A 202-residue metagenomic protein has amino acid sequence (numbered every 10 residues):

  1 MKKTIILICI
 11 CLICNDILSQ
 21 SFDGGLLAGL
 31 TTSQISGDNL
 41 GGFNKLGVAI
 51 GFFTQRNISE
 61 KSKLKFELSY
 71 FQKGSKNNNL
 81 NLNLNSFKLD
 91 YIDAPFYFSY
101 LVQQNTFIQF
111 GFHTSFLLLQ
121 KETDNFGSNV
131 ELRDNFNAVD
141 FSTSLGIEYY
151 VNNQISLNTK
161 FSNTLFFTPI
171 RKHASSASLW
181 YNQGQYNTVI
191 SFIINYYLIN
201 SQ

Functional and structural regions predicted by a protein language model:
Q20, G42-V48, K88-I92, N137-T143 (+1 more regions): Residues that define the transmembrane beta-barrel architecture of outer-membrane proteins
F22, K61-L64, N105-I108, N153-L157 (+1 more regions): Repeated loop/turn-to-beta-strand initiation elements of outer-membrane beta-barrel proteins
G24-A28, F66-L68, F96, I108-F110 (+3 more regions): Membrane-embedded beta-strand positions of outer-membrane beta-barrel proteins
L30-Q34, Y70-G74, T114-L118, F161-L165 (+1 more regions): Transmembrane beta-strands of outer-membrane beta-barrel pores
T31-I50, L179-W180: Surface-exposed strand-loop-strand hairpins of Gram-negative outer-membrane beta-barrel proteins
S36-G41, K76-L82, Q120-S128, P169-S176: Outer-membrane beta-barrel translocator domains and adjoining extracellular loop/strand segments of Gram-negative
T54-R56, F98-Y100, F116, Y149-V151 (+1 more regions): Residue-level signature of outer-membrane beta-barrel architecture
I147-I155, F161, G184-Q202: Outer-membrane beta-barrel "beta-signal"
